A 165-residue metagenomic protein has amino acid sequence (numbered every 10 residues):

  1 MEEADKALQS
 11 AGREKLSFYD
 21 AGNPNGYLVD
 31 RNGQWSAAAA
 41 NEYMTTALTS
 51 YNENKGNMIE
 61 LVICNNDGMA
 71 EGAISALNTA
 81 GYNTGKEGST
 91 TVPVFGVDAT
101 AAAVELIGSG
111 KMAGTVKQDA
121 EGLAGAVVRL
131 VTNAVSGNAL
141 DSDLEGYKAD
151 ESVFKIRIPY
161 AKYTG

Functional and structural regions predicted by a protein language model:
M1-G165: A residue-level marker of the well-folded mature domains of exported/periplasmic proteins
